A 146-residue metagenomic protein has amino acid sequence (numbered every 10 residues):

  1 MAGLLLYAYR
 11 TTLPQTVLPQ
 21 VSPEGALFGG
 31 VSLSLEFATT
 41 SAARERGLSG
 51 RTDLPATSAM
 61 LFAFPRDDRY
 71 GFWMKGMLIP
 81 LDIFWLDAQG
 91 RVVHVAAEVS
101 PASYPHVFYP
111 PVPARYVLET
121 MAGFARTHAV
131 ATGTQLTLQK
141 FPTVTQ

Functional and structural regions predicted by a protein language model:
L4-Q146: Compact, glycine-rich, soluble single-domain proteins
